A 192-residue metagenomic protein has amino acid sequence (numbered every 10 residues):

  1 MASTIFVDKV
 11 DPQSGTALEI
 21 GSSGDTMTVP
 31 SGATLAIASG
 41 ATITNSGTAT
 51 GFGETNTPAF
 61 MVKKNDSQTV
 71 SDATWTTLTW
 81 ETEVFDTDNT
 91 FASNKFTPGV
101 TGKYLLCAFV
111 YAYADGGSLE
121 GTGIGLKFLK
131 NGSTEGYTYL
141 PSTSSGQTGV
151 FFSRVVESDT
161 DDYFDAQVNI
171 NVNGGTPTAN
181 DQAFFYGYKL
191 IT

Functional and structural regions predicted by a protein language model:
M1-D72: Intrinsic low-complexity, repeat-rich intrinsically disordered segments enriched in small/flexible residues
F52-T192: Extracellular jelly-roll beta-sandwich "head" domains, especially the C-terminal globular C1q domain
